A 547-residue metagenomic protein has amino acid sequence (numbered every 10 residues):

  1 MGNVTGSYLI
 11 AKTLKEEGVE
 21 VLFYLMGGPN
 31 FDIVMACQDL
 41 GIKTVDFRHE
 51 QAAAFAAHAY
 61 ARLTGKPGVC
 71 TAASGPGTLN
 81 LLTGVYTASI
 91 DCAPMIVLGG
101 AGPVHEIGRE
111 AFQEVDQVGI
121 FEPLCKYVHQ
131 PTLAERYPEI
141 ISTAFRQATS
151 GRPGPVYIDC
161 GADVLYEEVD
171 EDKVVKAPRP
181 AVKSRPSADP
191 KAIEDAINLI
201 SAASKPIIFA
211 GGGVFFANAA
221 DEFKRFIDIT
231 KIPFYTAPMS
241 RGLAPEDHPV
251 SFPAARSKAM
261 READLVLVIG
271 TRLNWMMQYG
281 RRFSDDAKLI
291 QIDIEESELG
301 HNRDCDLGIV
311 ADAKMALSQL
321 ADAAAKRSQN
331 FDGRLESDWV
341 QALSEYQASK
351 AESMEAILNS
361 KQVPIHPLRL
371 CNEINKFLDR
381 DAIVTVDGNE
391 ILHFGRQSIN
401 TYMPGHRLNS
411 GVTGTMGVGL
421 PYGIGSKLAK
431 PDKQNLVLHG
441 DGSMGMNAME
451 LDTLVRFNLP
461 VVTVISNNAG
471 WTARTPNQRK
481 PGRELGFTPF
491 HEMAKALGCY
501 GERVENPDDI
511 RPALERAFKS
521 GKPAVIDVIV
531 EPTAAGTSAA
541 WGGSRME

Functional and structural regions predicted by a protein language model:
M1-R334, F377-R380, T453, P460-T463 (+3 more regions): N-terminal alpha/beta PP-like core and its mobile active-site loop of ThDP/TPP-dependent enzymes
I10, L25, I33-M35, S344-S426: Active-site diphosphate/adenylate-binding microenvironment
G18, G41, V128, M354 (+2 more regions): Short amphipathic alpha-helical interaction patches enriched in hydrophobic/aromatic residues with interspersed Lys/Arg
E106-Q113, S257-E262, G300-V310, K314-L320 (+3 more regions): Thiamine diphosphate
E135, D286-G388, C499, P507-D508 (+2 more regions): Phosphate/pyrophosphate-binding active-site segments
Y157, Q291, T385, L438-H439: Generic enzyme active-site microenvironment
D159-D163, G211-G212, D387-E390, V528-T533: Short, well-ordered beta-to-alpha junction loops that form the rim of enzyme active sites and present histidine/acidic
G211-F215, N359, G440-G442: Conserved short loop/turn motifs at secondary-structure junctions
